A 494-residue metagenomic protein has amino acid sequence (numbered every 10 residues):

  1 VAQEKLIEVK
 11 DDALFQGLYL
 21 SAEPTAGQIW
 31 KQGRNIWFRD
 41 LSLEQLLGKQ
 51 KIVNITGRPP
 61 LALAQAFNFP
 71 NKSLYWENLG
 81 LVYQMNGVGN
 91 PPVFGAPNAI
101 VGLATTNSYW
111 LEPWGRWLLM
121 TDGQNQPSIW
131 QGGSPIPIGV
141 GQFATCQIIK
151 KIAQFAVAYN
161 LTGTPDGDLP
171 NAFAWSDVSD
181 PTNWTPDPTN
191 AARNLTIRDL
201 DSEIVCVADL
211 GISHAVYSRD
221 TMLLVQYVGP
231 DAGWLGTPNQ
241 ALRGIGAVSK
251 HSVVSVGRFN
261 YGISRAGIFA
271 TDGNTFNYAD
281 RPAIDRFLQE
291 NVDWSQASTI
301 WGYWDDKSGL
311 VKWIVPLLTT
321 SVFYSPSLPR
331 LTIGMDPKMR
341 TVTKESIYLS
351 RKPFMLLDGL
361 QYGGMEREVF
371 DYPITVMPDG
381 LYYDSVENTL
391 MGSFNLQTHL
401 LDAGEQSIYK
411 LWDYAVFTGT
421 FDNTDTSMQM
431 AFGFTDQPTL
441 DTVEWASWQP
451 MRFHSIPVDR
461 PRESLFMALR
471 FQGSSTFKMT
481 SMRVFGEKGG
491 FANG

Functional and structural regions predicted by a protein language model:
V1-G95, G102-W117, I212, G244-F259 (+1 more regions): Beta-sheet repeat architectures centered on beta-propellers
K49-L61, P92-T105, P135-I300: Beta-propeller and closely related beta-pinwheel folds
N78-L79, D122, N160, S218-D220 (+4 more regions): Recurrent small/Gly-Pro-centered beta-turn motifs in extracellular repeat architectures
G87-V88, Q131, Y227-V228: Short, solvent-exposed loop/turn and secondary-structure capping segments
S108-I149: Hydrophobic or amphipathic alpha-helical targeting/insertion segments
Q131-P135, D168-A172, S427-P438: Short linear, low-complexity motifs centered on an aromatic residue
